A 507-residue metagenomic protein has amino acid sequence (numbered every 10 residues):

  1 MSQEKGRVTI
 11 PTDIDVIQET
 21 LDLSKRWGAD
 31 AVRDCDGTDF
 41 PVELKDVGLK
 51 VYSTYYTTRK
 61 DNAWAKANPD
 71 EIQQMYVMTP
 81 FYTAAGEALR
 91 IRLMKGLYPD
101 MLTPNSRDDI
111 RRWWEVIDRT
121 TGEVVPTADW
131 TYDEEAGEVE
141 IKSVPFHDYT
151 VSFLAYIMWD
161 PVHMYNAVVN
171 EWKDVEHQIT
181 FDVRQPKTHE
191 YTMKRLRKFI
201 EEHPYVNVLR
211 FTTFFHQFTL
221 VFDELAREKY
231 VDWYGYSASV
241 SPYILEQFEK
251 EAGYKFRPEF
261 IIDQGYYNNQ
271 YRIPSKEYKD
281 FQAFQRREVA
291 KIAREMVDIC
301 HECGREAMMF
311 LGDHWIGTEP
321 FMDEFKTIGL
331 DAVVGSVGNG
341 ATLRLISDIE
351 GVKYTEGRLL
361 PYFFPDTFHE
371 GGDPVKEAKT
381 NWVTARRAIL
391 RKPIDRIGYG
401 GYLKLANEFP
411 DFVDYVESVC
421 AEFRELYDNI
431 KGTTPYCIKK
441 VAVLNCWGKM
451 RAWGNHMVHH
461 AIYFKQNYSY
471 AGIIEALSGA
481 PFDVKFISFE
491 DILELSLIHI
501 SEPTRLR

Functional and structural regions predicted by a protein language model:
Q3-Y55, K66-V77, L89-R90, Y98: Noncatalytic N-terminal accessory/assembly modules of large enzymes
T9-I14, Q178-E190, F368-A378: Active-site mouth loops of central-metabolism enzymes
T9-L21, D36-D39, M309-T318, G472-S496: A short, well-structured beta->alpha microelement
D15-K50, K198-R210, T384-I394, A476 (+1 more regions): Catalytic domains of carbohydrate-active enzymes, especially glycoside hydrolases
W27, V42-L44, N62-N68, L196-R197 (+5 more regions): Hydrophobic targeting/anchoring helices
P69-T327, L345, K431: Polysaccharide-binding and catalytic clefts of secreted carbohydrate-active enzymes
S496-L506: Residue-level detector of conserved catalytic or cofactor/ligand-binding positions in enzyme active sites
